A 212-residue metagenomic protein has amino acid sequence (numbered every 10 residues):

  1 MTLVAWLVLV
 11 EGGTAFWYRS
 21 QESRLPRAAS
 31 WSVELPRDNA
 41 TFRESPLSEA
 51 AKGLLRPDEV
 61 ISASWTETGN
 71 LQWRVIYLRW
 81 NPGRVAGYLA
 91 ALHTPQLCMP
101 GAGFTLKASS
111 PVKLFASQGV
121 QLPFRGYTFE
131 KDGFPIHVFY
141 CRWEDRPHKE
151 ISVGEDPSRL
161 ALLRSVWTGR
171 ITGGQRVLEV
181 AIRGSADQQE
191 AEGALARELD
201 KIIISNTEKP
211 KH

Functional and structural regions predicted by a protein language model:
M1-A15: Hydrophobic membrane-insertion alpha-helices, especially the h-region of bacterial N-terminal signal peptides
W17-D38: Alpha-helical transmembrane signal-anchor/signal-peptide segments
E34-L47, R183-Q188: Generic structural signal for short, solvent-exposed loop/turn connectors between secondary structure elements
L35-R37, T68, I171-G173: A generic structural signal for short, non-catalytic loop/turn and secondary-structure boundary residues
T41-G169: Short, solvent-exposed recognition patches
G174-H212: Surface-exposed amphipathic alpha-helical segments
